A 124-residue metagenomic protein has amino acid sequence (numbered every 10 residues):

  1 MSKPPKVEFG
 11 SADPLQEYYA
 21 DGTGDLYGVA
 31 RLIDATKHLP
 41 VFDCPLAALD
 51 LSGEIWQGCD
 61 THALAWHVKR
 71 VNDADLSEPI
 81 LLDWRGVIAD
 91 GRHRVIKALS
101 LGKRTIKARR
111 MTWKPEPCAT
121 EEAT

Functional and structural regions predicted by a protein language model:
M1-V41, E54-C59: An acidic, glycine-rich, mixed-charge low-complexity segment common to nucleic-acid enzymes
Y27-T36, W66-R70, V95-K97: Intrinsically disordered, low-complexity boundary segments flanking structured domains
T36-A89: Short alpha-helix boundary/capping and kink motifs at helix termini
P79-L82, I96, K107: Ordered hydrophobic segments in well-structured contexts
R85-L101: A sequence-level detector for short glycine-anchored, His/Arg-bearing signature motifs that mark catalytic or binding
L99-T124: Short, Lys/Arg-rich amphipathic alpha-helical interaction segments that bind nucleic acids or acidic protein surfaces
